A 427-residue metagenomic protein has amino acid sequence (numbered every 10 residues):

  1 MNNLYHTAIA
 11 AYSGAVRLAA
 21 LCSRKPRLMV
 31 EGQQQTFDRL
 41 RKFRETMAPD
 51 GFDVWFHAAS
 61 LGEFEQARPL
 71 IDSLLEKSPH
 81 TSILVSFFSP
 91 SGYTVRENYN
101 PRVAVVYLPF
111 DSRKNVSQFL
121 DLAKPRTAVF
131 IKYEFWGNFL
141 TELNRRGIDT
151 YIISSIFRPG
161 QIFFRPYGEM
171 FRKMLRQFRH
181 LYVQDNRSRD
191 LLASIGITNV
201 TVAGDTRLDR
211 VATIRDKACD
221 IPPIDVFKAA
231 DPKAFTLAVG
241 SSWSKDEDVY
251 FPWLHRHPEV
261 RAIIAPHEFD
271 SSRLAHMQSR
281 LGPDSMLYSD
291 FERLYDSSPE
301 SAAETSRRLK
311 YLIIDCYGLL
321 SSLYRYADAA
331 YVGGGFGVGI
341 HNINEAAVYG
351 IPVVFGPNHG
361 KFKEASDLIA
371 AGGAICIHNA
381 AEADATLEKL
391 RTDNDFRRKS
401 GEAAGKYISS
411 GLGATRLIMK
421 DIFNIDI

Functional and structural regions predicted by a protein language model:
M1, Y5-A19, S23: Membrane-interacting alpha-helical segments
R17, L21-K217, I221-P223, A238 (+2 more regions): Active-site and donor-binding regions of nucleotide-sugar-utilizing enzymes
E63-K77, D216-F291: Conserved catalytic-core segment of nucleotide-activated headgroup transferases in glycan assembly
R96, N100-V105, M277-I314: Nucleotide-activated donor-binding/catalytic signature segment of Leloir-type glycosyltransferases, i.e., the conserved
A123-T127, E304-V338: Acidic donor-binding loop of glycosyltransferase active sites
I148-T150, S285, V353: Hydrophobic beta-strand scaffold residues
F178, S194, L320-K406, D421: Catalytic binding pocket for nucleotide-activated donors in carbohydrate/polymer assembly enzymes
S410-I427: C-terminal alpha-helical cap of glycosyltransferases
